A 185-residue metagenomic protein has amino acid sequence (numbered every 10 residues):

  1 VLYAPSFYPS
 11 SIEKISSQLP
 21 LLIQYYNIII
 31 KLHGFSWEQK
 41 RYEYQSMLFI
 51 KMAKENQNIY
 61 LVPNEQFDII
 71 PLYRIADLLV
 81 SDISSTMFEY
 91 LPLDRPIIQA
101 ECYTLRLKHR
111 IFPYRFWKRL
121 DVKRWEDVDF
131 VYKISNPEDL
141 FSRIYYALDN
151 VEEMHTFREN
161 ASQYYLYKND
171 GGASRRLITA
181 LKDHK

Functional and structural regions predicted by a protein language model:
V1-F49, V62, I134-N136, D149 (+2 more regions): Conserved catalytic-core segment of nucleotide-activated headgroup transferases in glycan assembly
S17-Q18, D139, R143, R176 (+1 more regions): Alpha-helical elements of Rossmann-like donor-binding domains used by nucleotide-donor carbohydrate transfer enzymes
Q24, E55, Y90-D94: Short, structured coil segments at secondary-structure junctions
Y25-Y26, A76, D94, V128: Short, well-ordered alpha-helix to beta-strand connector turns
Y42-F88: Donor nucleotide-activated moiety binding/catalytic core segment of transferases that use nucleotide-activated donors
S85-Y165: Catalytic binding pocket for nucleotide-activated donors in carbohydrate/polymer assembly enzymes
D170-K185: C-terminal alpha-helical cap of glycosyltransferases
